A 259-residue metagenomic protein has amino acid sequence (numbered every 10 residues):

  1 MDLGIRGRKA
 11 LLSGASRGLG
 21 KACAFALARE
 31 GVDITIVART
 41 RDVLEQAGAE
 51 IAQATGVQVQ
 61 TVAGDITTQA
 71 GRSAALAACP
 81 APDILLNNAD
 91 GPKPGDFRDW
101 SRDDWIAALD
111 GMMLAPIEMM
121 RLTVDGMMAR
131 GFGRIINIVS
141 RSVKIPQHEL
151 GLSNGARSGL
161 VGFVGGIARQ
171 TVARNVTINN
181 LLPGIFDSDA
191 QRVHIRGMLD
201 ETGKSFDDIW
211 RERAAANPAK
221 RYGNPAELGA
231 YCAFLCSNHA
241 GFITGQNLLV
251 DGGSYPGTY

Functional and structural regions predicted by a protein language model:
K9, S16-G18: Conserved glycine-rich cofactor-binding loop
V32-A47: Conserved glycine-rich Rossmann-like NAD(P)H-binding loop of the short-chain dehydrogenase/reductase
D96-R98, D104-L109, R213: Substrate-binding pocket helix/loop in short-chain dehydrogenase/reductase
D125, R169-Q170, G241: Alpha-helical segment proximal to the catalytic Tyr-Lys
I136-G159, V164-A173, G184-F186: Catalytic loop of short-chain dehydrogenase/reductase
I145, A233, T244-Y259: Short C-terminal tail/terminal secondary-structure segment of NAD(P)H-dependent dehydrogenase/reductase domains
V172, T177, I243-G245: Short, small/polar-rich loop/turn modules that mediate ligand/substrate recognition or access, typified
